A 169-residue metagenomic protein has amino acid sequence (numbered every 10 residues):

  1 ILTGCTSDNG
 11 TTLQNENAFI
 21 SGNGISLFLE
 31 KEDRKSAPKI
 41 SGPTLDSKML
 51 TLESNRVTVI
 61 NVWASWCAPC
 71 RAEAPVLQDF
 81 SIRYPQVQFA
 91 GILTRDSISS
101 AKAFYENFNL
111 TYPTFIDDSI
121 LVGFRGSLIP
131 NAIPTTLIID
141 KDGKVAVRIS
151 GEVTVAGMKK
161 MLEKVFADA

Functional and structural regions predicted by a protein language model:
I1-K39, A169: N-terminal targeting signals for export/organelle localization
E32-T58: A short beta-strand-turn-helix
K35-A37, S54-N55, V87, N109 (+1 more regions): Extracytoplasmic
K48-R71, L77: Short active-site neighborhood of thiol/selenol oxidoreductases, capturing the structured segment around
I60, A90-I92, L137: Conserved hydrophobic packing residues within short motifs/helices of P-loop NTPase cores of ABC-family ATPases
R71-N109, I120-R125: Structural microenvironment flanking redox-active thiols in thiol-disulfide oxidoreductases
E106-T111, D117-A167: Thiol/disulfide oxidoreductase modules built on the thioredoxin-like
